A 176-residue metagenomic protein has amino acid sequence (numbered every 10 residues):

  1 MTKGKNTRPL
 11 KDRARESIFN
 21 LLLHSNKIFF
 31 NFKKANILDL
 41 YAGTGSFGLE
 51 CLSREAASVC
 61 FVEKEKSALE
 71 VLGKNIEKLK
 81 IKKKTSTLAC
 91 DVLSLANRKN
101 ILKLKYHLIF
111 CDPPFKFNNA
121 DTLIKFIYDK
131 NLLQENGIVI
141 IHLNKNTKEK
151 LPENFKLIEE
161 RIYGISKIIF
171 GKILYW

Functional and structural regions predicted by a protein language model:
M1-W176: Class I S-adenosyl-L-methionine-dependent methyltransferase catalytic core
